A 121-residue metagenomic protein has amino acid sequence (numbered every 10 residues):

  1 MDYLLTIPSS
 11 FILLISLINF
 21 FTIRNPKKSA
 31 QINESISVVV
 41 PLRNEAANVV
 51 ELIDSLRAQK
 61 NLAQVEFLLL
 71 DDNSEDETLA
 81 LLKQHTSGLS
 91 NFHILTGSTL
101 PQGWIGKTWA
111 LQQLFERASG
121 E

Functional and structural regions predicted by a protein language model:
M1-I32: N-terminal membrane-anchoring/stem segments of glycan-assembly enzymes
S16-K27, E45-Q59: Short, well-formed alpha-helical segments that are part of the catalytic scaffolds of diverse glycosyltransferases
K28-E34, L42, L62: Primarily ABC-family ATPase nucleotide-binding module
E34-S37, E66: Cell-envelope/extracellular polymer assembly enzymes that use nucleotide-activated donors
V40-L42, D71: Short beta-strand/turn micro-motifs composed of small residues that flank or help shape donor/cofactor-binding pockets
I53-P101: Acidic donor-binding segment of Leloir-type glycosyltransferases
T86, W109-E121: Active-site nucleotide-sugar/metal-binding loop of Leloir-type enzymes
L100-W109: A short, glycine-/small-residue-rich helix N-cap motif at loop->alpha-helix starts within glycosyltransferase
